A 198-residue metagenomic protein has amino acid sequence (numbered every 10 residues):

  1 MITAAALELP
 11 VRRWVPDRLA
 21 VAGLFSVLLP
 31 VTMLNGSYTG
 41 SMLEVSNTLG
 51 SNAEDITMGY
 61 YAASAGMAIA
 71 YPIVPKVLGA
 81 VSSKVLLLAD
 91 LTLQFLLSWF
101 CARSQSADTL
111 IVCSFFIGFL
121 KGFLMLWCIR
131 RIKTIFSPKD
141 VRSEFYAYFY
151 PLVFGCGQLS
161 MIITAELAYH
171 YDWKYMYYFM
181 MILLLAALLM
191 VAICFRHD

Functional and structural regions predicted by a protein language model:
M1-L34, G40-N47: Cytosolic juxtamembrane N-terminal segment immediately preceding the first transmembrane helix of multi-pass
T39-A70, A107-T109: Extracellular/periplasmic helix-loop-helix junction of adjacent transmembrane segments in MFS-like secondary
N47, L97-A102, C113, I117 (+1 more regions): MFS-fold secondary transporters
G50, S82, R103-T109, L120 (+2 more regions): Helix-breaking motifs and short loop linkers at transmembrane-helix boundaries and internal kinks in secondary membrane
Y61-K76, G122-R131: Central cavity-lining transmembrane alpha-helices of secondary-active solute carriers, predominantly the Major
I69-A107: Conserved MFS/SLC helix-loop-helix module at the cytosolic interface between two early adjacent transmembrane helices
V141-I162: Glycine-rich segments within core transmembrane alpha-helices of 12-TM secondary carriers
M181-D198: C-terminal membrane-cytosol helix-exit motif in multi-pass small-molecule transporters
